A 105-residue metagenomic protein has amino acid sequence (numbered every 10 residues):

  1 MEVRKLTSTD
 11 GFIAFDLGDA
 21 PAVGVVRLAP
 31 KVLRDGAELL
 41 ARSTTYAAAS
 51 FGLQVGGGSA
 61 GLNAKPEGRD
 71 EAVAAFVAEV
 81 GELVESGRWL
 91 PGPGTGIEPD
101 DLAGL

Functional and structural regions predicted by a protein language model:
M1-L105: N-terminal ligand-binding/catalytic initiation module
